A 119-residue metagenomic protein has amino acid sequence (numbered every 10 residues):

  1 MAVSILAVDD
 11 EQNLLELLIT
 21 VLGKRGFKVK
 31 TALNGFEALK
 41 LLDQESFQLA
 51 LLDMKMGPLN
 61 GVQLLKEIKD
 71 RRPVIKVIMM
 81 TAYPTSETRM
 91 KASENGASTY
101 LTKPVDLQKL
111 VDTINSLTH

Functional and structural regions predicted by a protein language model:
E11, M54-K55: The short loop immediately C-terminal to the conserved phospho-acceptor aspartate in CheY-like receiver
Q12-K30: Two-component/phosphorelay signaling modules centered on CheY-like receiver
L15, G57-P58, T85: The feature encodes the CheY-like receiver
N34-E37, P58-Q63: Acidic catalytic/metal-coordinating carboxylates
K40, V62-P73: Short amphipathic alpha-helix used as the core "switch/output" element in two-component signaling
Q63, P84-T99: Alpha4 helix (beta4-alpha4-beta5 surface) of REC/receiver domains from two-component response regulators
E87, V105-I114: C-terminal output helix
